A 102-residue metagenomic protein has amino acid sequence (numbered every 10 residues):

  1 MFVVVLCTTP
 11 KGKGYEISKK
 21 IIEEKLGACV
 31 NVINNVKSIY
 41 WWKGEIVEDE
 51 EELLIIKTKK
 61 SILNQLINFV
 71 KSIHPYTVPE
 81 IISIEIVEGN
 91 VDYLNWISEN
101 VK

Functional and structural regions predicted by a protein language model:
M1-K102: Positively charged, small/polar-rich N-terminal and surface patches that mediate targeting and assembly and bind
